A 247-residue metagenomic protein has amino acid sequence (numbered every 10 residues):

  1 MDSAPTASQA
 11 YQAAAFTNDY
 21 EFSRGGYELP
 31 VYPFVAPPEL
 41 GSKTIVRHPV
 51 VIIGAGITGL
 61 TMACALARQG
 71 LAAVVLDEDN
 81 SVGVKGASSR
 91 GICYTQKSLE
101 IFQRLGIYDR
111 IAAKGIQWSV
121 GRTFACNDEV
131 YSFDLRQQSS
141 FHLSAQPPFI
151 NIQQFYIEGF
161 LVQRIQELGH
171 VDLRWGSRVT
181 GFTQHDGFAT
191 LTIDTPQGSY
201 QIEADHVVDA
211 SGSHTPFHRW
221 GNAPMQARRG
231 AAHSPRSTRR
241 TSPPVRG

Functional and structural regions predicted by a protein language model:
M1-V50, A65-Q69: Extreme N-terminal leader/targeting segments of oxidoreductases
A4-E21, V84-Q166, R174-G176, T183: Active-site-adjacent segment of FAD-dependent monooxygenases/related oxidoreductases
V46-H48, P196-H206: Core beta-strand elements of the Rossmann-like FAD/NAD(P) dinucleotide-binding domain in flavoenzyme oxidoreductases
G54-I57, E78, Q154: Glycine-rich Rossmann-fold phosphate-binding loop(s) that bind the pyrophosphate of adenine dinucleotide cofactors
A67-R90: Glycine-rich FAD pyrophosphate-binding loop
Q163, H206-G247: Conserved FAD-binding catalytic core of PHBH/FMO-like flavoproteins
G176-T180, D194-P196: Conserved SAM/SAH-binding loop
